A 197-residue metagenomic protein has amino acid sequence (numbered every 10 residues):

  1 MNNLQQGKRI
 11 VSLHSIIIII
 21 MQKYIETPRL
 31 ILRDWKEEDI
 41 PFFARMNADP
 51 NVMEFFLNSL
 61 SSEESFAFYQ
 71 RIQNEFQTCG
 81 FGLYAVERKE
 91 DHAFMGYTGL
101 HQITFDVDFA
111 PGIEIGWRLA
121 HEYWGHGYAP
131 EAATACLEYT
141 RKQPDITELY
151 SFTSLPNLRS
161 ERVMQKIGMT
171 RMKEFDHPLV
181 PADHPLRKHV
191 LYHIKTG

Functional and structural regions predicted by a protein language model:
R9, I17-P41, R45-E54, E87-G197: Acyl-donor (CoA/ACP) binding surface of acyl/acetyltransferases
N51-I72, G82-Y84: Conserved GNAT-fold acetyl-CoA-binding loop/helix
E75-C79: Short loop/turn motifs at secondary-structure junctions and domain boundaries
